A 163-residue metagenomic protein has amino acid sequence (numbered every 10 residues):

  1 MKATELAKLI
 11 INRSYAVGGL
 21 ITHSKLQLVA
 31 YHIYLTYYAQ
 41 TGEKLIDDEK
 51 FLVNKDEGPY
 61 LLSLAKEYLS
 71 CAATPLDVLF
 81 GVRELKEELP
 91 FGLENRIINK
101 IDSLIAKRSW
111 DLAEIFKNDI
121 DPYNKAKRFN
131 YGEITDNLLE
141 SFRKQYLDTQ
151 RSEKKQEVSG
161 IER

Functional and structural regions predicted by a protein language model:
M1-R163: Domain-edge interaction signal
